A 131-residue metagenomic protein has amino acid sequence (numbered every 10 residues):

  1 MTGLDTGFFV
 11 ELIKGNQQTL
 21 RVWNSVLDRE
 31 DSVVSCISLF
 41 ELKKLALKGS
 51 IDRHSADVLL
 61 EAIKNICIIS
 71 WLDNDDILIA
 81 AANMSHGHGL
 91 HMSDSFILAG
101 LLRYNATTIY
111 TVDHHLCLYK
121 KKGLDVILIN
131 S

Functional and structural regions predicted by a protein language model:
M1, L98-A99, R103-S131: Acidic, PIN/NYN-like endoribonuclease modules and their adjacent C-terminal/linker elements
M1-V34, K48-V58: Short, well-structured N-terminal submotif of metal-dependent ribonuclease cores
T6, D94-S95: Conserved glycosyltransferase catalytic-site signature
R29-S32, I68, R103-T108: Short active-site oxyanion
C36-S38, D113-H114: Short secondary-structure boundary segments
L60, K64-G87: Acidic catalytic patch
